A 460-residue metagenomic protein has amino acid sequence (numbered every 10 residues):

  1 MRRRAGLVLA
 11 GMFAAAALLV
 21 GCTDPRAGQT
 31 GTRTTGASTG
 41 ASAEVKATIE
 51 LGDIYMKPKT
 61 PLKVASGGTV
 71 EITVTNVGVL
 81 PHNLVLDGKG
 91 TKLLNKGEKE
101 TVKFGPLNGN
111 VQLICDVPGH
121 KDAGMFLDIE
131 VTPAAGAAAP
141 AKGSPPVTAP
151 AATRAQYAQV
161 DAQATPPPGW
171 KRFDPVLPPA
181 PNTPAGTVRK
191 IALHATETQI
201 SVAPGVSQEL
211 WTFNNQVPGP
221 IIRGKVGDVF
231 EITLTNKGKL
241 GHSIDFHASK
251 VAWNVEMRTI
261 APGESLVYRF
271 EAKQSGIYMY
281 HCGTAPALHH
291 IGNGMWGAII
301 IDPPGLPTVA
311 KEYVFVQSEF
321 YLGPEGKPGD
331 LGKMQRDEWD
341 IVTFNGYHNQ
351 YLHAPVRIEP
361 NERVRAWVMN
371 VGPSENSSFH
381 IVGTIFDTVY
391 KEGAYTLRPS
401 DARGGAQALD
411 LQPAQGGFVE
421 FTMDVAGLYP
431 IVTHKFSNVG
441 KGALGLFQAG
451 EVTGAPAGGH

Functional and structural regions predicted by a protein language model:
R4-S38, T60-H460: Copper-binding active sites and cupredoxin-like electron-transfer domains, recognizing His/Cys-rich ligand loops
A41-K46: Intrinsic low-complexity, intrinsically disordered segments
T48-E50, D401: Periplasmic-binding protein-like
E50-M56: Short, solvent-exposed loop/edge segments of extracellular or virion-exposed proteins
